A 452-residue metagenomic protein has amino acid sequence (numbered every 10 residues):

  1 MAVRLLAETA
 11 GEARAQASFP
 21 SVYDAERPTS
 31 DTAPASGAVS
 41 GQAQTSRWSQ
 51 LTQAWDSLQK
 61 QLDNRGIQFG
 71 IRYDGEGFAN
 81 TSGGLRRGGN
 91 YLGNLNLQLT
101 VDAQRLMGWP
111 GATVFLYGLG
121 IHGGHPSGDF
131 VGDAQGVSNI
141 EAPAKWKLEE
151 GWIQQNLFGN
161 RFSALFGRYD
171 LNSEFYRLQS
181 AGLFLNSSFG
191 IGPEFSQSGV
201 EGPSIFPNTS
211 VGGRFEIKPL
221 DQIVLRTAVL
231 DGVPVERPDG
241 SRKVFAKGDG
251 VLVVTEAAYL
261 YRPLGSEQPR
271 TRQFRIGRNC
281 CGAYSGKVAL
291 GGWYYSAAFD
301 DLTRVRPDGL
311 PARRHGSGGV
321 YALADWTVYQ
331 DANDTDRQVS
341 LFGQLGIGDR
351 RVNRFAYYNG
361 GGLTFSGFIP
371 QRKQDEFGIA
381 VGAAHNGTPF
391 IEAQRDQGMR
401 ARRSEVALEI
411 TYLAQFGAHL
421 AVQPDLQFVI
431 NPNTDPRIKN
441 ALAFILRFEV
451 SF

Functional and structural regions predicted by a protein language model:
A2-E76, N80, R86, Q104-G108: N-terminal periplasmic/intermembrane-space "pro-region" immediately following the signal or transit peptide
Q53-F69, D102-V114, F158-R161, Q222 (+4 more regions): Short loop/turn motifs that connect adjacent beta-strands in outer-membrane beta-barrel proteins
F69-G77, V114-G120, A164-R168, L225-D231 (+5 more regions): Transmembrane beta-barrel strands of outer-membrane/channel proteins
G88-P234, N353-A393: Outer membrane beta-barrel
N96-Q98, E150-W152, G212, V254-E256 (+4 more regions): Membrane-embedded beta-strand positions in outer-membrane beta-barrel channels/transporters
S196-D331, D336-L341, L345-G348, R354 (+1 more regions): Signature for the C-terminal beta-barrel architecture of outer-membrane proteins
E256-Y259, G291-G318, Q330, D349-N433: Outer membrane beta-barrel transmembrane domains
N440-F452: Outer-membrane beta-barrel "beta-signal"
